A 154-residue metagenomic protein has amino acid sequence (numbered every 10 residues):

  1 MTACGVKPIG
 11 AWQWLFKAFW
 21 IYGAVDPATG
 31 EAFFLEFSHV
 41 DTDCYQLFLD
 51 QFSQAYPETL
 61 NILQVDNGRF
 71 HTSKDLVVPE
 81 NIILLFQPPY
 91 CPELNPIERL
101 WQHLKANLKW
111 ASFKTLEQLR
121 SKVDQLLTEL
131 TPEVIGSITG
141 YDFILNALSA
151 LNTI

Functional and structural regions predicted by a protein language model:
M1-Q46, D50, L145-I154: Extended, low-complexity cationic-aromatic segments
V6-W14, E80-R99: RNase H-like polynucleotidyl transferase catalytic core
G23-A24, G30, L49, D66 (+3 more regions): Mobile genetic element proteins and their domesticated derivatives, centered on retroelements and DNA transposons
Q54, L84-F86, H103: Single, function-defining residue in the core of a domain
Y56-L60, E80, L130: A structural signal for short coil/turn segments at secondary-structure junctions
T59-H71, N95: Acidic/histidine-rich, metal-coordinating catalytic segments
S73-N81: Short, aromatic/basic amphipathic alpha-helical patches
E98-I154: C-terminal anion-handling pockets and recognition modules
